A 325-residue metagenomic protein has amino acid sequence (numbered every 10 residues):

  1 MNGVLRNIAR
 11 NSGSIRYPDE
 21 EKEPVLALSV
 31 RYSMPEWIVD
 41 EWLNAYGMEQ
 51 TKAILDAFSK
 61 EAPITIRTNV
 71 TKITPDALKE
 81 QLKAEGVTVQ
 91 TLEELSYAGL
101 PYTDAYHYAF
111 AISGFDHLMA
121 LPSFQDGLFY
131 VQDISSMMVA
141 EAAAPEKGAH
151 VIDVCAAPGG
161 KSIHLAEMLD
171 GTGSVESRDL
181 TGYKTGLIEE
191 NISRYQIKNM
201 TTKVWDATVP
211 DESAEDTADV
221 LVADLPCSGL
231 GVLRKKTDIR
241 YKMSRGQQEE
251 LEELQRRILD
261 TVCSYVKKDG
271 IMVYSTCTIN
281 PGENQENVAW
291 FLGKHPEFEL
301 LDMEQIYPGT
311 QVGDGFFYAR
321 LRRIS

Functional and structural regions predicted by a protein language model:
N2-S325: S-adenosylmethionine
